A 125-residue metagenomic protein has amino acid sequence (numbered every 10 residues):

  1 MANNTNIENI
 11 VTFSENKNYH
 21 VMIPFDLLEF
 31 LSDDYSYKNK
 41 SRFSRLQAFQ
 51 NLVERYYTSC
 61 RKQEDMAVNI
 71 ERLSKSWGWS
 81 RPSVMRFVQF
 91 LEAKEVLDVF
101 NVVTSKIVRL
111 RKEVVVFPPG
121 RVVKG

Functional and structural regions predicted by a protein language model:
M1-R72: Short recognition helix of helix-turn-helix/winged-helix DNA-binding domains
N39, Y56-V122: Winged helix-turn-helix DNA-binding recognition segment
